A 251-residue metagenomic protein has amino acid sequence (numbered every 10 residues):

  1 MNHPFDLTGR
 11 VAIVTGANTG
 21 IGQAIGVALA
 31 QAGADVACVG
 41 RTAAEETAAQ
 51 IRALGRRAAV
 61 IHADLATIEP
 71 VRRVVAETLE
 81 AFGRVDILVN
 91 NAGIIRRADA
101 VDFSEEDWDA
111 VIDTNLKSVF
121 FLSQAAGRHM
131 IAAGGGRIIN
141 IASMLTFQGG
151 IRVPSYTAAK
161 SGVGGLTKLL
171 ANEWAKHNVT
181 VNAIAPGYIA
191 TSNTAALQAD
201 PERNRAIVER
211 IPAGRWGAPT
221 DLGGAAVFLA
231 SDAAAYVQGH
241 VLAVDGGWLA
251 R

Functional and structural regions predicted by a protein language model:
N2-F5, Q148-I151, A226-V227, Q238-R251: Short C-terminal tail/terminal secondary-structure segment of NAD(P)H-dependent dehydrogenase/reductase domains
V11, N18-T19: Conserved glycine-rich cofactor-binding loop
A32-E46: Conserved glycine-rich Rossmann-like NAD(P)H-binding loop of the short-chain dehydrogenase/reductase
D99-A100, S104-I112, I207: Substrate-binding pocket helix/loop in short-chain dehydrogenase/reductase
S123, A159-G162, T167: Active-site helix of classical SDR
S143: Residue(s) in the substrate-gating loop at a strand-loop-helix junction that position the organic substrate next
A175, T180, V237-G239: Short, small/polar-rich loop/turn modules that mediate ligand/substrate recognition or access, typified
